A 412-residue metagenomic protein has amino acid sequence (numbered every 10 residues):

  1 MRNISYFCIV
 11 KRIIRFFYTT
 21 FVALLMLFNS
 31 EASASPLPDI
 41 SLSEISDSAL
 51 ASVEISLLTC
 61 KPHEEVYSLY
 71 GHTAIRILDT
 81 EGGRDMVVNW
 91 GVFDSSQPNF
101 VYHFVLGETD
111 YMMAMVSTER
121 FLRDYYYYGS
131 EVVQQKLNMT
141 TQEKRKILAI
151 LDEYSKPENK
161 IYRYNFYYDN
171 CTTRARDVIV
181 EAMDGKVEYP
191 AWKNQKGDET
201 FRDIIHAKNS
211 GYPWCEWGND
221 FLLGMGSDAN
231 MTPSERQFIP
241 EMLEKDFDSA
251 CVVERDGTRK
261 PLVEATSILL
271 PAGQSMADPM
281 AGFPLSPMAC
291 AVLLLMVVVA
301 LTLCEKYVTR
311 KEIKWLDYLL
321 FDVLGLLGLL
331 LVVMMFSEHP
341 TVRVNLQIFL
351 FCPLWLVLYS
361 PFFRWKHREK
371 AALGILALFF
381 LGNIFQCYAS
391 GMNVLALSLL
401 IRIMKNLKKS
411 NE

Functional and structural regions predicted by a protein language model:
Y6-I9, T20: Short, positively charged and aromatic/hydrophobic N-terminal segments
Y18-N29: Bacterial N-terminal signal peptides
A32-P36: Boundary at the C-terminal end of the N-terminal hydrophobic targeting segment
A51-S130: Glycine-rich catalytic cores of cysteine/serine-nucleophile enzymes that process amide/ester linkages in cell-envelope
H63-E64, S130-N138, P157-F166: Second-shell loop/turn segments in exported
Q142-L151: Short, charged, amphipathic alpha-helices and their helix-cap/turn boundaries
E153-H367, A377-E412: Activation targets extended, charge/polar-rich intrinsically disordered C-terminal tails
